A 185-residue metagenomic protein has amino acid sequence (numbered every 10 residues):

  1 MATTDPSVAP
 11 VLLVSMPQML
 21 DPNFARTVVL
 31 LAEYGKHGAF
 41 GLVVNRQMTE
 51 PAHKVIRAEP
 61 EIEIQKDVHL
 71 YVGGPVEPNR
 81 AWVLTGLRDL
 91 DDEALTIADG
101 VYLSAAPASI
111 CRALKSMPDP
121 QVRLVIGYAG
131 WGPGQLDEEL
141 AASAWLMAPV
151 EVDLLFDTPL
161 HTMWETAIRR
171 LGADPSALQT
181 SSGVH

Functional and structural regions predicted by a protein language model:
M1-H185: A short aromatic-anchored loop/beta-hairpin motif
